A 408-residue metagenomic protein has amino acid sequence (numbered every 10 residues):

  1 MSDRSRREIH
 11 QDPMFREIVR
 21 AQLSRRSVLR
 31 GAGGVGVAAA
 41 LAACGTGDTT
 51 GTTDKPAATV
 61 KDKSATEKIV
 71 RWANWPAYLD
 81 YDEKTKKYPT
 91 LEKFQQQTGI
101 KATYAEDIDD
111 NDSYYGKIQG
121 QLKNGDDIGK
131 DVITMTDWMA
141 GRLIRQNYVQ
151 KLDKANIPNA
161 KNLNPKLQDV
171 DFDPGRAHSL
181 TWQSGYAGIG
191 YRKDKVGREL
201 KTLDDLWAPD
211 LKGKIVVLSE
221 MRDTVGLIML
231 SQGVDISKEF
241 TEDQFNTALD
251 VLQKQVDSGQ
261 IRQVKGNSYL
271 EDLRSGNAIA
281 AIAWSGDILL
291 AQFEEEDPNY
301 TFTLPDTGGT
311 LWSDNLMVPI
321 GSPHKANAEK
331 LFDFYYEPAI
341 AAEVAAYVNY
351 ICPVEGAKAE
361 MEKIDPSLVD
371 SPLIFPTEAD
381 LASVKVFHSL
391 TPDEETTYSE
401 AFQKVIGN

Functional and structural regions predicted by a protein language model:
M1-L23, V35-A39: N-terminal secretory signal peptides
G45-T53: Bacterial lipoprotein signal-peptidase II cleavage site
K61, D126-M135, Q150-I189, K214: A structural signal for short loop-to-beta-strand junctions that line the ligand-binding cleft of periplasmic/secreted
K63-D137: Early extracytoplasmic/lumenal segment of secretory-pathway proteins
V216-E220, T224, I228, S237-T303: Ligand-binding pocket segment of bilobal, Venus flytrap-like solute-binding proteins
E271, E378-N408: Conserved C-terminal helix/tail region of periplasmic/extracytoplasmic solute-binding proteins
D287, F293-Y347, G407-N408: Extracytoplasmic/periplasmic substrate-recognition and gating elements
P319-A382: Mature extracytoplasmic/periplasmic domains
